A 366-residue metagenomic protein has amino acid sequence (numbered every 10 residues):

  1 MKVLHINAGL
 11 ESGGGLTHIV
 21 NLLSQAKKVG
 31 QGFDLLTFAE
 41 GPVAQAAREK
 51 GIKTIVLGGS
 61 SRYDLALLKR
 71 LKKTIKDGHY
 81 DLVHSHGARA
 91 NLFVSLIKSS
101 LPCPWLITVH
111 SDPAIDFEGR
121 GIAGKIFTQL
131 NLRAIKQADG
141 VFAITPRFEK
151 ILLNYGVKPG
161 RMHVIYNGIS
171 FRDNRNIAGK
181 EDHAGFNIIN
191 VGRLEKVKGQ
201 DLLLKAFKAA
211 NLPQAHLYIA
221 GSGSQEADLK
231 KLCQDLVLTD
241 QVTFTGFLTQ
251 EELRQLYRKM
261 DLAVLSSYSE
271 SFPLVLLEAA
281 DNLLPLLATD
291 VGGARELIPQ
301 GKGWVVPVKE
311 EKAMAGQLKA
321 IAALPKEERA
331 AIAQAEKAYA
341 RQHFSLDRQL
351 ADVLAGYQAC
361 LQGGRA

Functional and structural regions predicted by a protein language model:
G13-S24, F186, N190-A209, S224-K230 (+1 more regions): A conserved mid-protein helix/loop that constitutes part of the nucleotide-sugar donor-binding site
L36, P285-A288: Short hydrophobic beta-strand element within catalytic cores of glycosyltransferases and related nucleotide-activated
L65-K69, P104, A114-A134: Nucleotide-sugar donor phosphate/pyrophosphate-binding loop at the beta->alpha transition of glycosyltransferases
I75, F247-L248, Q255-M260: Short alpha-helical donor nucleotide-sugar binding micro-motif in glycosyltransferases
S85-N91, V109: Short His-centered aromatic/hydrophobic patch
R147, G168: Carbohydrate-associated surface elements
Y268: Aromatic "clamp/platform" in nucleotide-sugar-dependent glycosyltransferases that forms part of the donor/acceptor
Q300, W304-E311, A320-K326: Conserved acidic donor-binding segment of nucleotide-sugar-dependent glycosyltransferases
